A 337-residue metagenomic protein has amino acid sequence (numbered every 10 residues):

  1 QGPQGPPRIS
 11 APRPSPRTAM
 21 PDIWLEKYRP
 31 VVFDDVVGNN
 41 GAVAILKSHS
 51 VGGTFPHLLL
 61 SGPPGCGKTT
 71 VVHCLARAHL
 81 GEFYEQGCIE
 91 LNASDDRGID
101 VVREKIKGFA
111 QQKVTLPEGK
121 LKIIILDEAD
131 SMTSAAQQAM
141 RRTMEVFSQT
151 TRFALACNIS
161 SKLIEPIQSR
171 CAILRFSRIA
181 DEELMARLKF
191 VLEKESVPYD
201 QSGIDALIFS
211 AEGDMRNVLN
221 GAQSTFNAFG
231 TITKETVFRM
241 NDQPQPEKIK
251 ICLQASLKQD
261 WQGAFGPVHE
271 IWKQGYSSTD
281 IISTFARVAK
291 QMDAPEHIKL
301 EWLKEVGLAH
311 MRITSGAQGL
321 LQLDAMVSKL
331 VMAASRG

Functional and structural regions predicted by a protein language model:
G2-I173, H310: P-loop/Walker A NTP-binding region and its immediately flanking N-terminal helices in P-loop NTPase folds
P64-C66, S94-G98, A129-M132, V146 (+6 more regions): Conserved nucleotide-binding/hydrolysis micro-motifs of P-loop NTPases
L121, M185-R187, P198-S210, I232-V237 (+2 more regions): Short conserved motifs of the RecA-like P-loop NTPase core
I124, I204-S210, R216-A228, I251-Q254 (+2 more regions): C-terminal helical "lid" of AAA+/P-loop NTPase domains
I164-F209, N220-G221: Conserved AAA+ ATPase core "coupling" helix
E193, S202-M215, V237-Q243, C252-K258 (+2 more regions): A short helix-loop-helix "switch/interaction" segment in the helical subdomain of ASCE P-loop NTPases
L219-K250, I282-S283, I298-K304: Conserved C-terminal helix/linker of AAA+ ATPases
C252-G337: Helix-rich C-terminal "collar"/helical-bundle subdomain used as an assembly and partner-interaction module in RFC-like
